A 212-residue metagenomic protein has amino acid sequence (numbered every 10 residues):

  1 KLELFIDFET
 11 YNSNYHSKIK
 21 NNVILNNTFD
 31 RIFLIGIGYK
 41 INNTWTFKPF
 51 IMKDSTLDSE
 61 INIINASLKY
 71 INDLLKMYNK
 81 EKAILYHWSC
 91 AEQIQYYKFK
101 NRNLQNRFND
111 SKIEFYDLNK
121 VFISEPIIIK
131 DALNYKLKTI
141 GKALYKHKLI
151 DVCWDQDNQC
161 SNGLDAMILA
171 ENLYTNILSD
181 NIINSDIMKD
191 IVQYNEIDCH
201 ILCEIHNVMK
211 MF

Functional and structural regions predicted by a protein language model:
K1-Y78, N103-R107: Conserved RNase H-like, two-metal-ion catalytic cores of nucleic-acid enzymes
L2, N27-R31, L57-N65, S89-C90 (+6 more regions): Conserved structured core elements
F8-T10, Y39-I41, H87-C90, K100 (+2 more regions): Active-site proximal loops enriched in glycine and acidic residues that flank catalytic Cys/His/Asp and coordinate
Y15-S17, E125, H206: Short, function-defining helix-loop hinge/capping sites that tune catalysis or transport
F47-M167: Conserved DEDDh/DEDDy metal-dependent 3′-5′ exonuclease domain
I140-F212: Acidic, Mg2+-coordinating catalytic module of metal-dependent nucleases/exonucleases that use a two-metal-ion mechanism
